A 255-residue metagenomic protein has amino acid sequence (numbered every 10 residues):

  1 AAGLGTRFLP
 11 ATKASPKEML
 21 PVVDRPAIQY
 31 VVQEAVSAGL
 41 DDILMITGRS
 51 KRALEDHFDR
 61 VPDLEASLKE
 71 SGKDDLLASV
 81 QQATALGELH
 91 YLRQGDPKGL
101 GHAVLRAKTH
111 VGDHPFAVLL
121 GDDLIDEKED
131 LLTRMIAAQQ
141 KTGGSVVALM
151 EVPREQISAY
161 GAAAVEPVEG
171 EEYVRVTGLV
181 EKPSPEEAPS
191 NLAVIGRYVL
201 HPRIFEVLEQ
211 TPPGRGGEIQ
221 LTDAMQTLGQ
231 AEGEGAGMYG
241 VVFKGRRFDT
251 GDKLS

Functional and structural regions predicted by a protein language model:
A1-E70, Q94, D130-R134: N-terminal glycine-rich phosphate-binding loop and ensuing alpha1 helix
L4, D123, K253: Active-site metal-binding loops of divalent metal-dependent hydrolases
A27-V31, H102-R106, A224: Well-ordered alpha-helical segments embedded in enzymatic catalytic cores
G39-L40, G112, K141, R175: Short loop/turn motifs at secondary-structure junctions
D41-I43, E88, P115, G144-S145 (+2 more regions): Residues at the starts of beta-strands that form the adenosine-phosphate
K51-L54, L124-D126, R247-D249: Short, active-site-adjacent cap segments at secondary-structure transitions
D63-S67, D74-V165, L200-P202, L208-T211: Conserved beta-loop-beta/alpha segment of the NTase-like Rossmann-fold superfamily that binds/positions NTPs
A117, I136-Q140, P167-S255: Catalytic-core segments of class I nucleotidyltransferases/pyrophosphorylases that form NMP-activated intermediates
